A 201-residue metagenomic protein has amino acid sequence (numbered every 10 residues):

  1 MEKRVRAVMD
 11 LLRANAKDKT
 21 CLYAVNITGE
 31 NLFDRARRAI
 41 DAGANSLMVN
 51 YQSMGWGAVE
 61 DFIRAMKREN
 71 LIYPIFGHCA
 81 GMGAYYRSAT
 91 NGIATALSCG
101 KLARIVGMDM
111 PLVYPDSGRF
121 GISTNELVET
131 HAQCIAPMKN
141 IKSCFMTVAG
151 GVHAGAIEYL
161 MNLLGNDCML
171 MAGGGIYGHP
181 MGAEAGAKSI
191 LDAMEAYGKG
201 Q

Functional and structural regions predicted by a protein language model:
M1-N15, N31-F33, Q52-I72, R119-Q133 (+2 more regions): Active-site-adjacent beta->alpha loops and helix N-cap segments on the catalytic face of soluble alpha/beta enzymes
A14-I27, R68-Y86, A136-A149: Short beta-strand/loop segments at the ligand-binding rim of alpha/beta enzyme cores
A24-T28, N50-Q52, S88, G92 (+4 more regions): Glycine- and other small-residue-rich loops at beta-strand/loop junctions that grip anionic moieties
E30-D41, Y86-A103, G151-D167: Catalytic cores of alpha/beta
A42-A58, G81, D109-F120, H153 (+1 more regions): Glycine-rich phosphate-binding active-site loops on the catalytic face of alpha/beta enzymes
M48-Y51, W56-F120: Conserved anion-binding
A89-T90, G182-Q201: Extended, intrinsically disordered, low-complexity segments
I105-S143: C-terminal structural cap/anchor segments
